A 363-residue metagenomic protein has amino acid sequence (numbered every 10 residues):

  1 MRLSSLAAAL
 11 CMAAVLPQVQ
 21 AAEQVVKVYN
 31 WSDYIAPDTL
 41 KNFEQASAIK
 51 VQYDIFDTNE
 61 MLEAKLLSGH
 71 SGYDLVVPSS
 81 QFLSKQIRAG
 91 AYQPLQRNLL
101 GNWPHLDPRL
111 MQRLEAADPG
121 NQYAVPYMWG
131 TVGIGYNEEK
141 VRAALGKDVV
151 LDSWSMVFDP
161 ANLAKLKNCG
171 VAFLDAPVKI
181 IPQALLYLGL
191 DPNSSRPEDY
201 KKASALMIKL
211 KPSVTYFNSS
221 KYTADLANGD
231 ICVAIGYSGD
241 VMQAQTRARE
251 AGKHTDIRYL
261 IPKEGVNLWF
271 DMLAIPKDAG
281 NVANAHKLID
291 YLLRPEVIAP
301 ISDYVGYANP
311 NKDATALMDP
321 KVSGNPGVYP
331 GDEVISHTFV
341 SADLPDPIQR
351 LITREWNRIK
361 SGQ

Functional and structural regions predicted by a protein language model:
V15-A21: Sec/Tat signal peptide C-region and signal peptidase I cleavage site
A21-Q86: Early extracytoplasmic/lumenal segment of secretory-pathway proteins
Y73-P78, T215-Y216, C232-Y237: Paired acidic/hydrophobic, glycine-rich loop segments that form the ligand-binding mouth/hinge of periplasmic-binding
F82-K85, V233-K253: A ligand-binding cleft/hinge motif common to bilobed small-molecule-binding domains
L83, I87-S213, S220-A227: Extracytoplasmic ligand-binding site segments that recognize negatively charged/polar headgroups
Y200-K209, T215, K253-A274: Periplasmic-binding protein-like
A224, D332-Q363: Conserved C-terminal helix/tail region of periplasmic/extracytoplasmic solute-binding proteins
D271, P276-H337: Mature extracytoplasmic/periplasmic domains
